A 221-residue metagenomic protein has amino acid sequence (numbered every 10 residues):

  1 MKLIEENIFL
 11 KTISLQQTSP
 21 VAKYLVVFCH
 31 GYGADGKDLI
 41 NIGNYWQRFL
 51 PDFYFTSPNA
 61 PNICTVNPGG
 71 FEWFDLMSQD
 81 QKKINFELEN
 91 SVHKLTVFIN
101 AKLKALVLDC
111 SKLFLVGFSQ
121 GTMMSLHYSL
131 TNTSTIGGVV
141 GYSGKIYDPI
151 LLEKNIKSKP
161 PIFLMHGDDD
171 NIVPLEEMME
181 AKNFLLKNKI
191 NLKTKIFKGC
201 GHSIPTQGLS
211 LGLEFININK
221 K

Functional and structural regions predicted by a protein language model:
I4, I8-L108: Serine-hydrolase catalytic machinery in alpha/beta-hydrolase-like enzymes
H30-Y32, L113-F118, G167: Conserved alpha/beta-hydrolase "nucleophile elbow" surrounding the catalytic nucleophile
G36-K37, I150, P205: Short N-terminal helix/helix-N-cap motif within the alpha/beta-hydrolase-1
N59-I63, K145, C200: Short beta-to-alpha linker loops that shape the active-site pocket of alpha/beta-hydrolase fold enzymes
S111-S158: Primarily recognizes the serine-hydrolase "nucleophile elbow" in alpha/beta-hydrolase and SGNH/GDSL folds
K157-I162, I190: Short, proline-enriched alpha-helix->beta-strand connector loops that line the catalytic pocket of alpha/beta-hydrolase
F163-H166, D170: Short beta-strand/loop motif that positions the catalytic acidic residue of the alpha/beta-hydrolase fold
E176-K221: C-terminal catalytic histidine-bearing segment of alpha/beta-hydrolase fold enzymes
